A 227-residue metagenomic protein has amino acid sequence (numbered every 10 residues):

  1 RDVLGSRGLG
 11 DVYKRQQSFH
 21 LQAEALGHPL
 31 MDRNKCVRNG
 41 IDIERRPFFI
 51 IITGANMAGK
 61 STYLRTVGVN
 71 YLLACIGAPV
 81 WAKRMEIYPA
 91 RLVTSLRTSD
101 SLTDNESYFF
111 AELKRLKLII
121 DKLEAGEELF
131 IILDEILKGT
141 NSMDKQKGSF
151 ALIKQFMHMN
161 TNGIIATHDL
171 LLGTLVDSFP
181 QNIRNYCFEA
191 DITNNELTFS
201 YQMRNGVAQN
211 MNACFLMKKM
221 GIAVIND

Functional and structural regions predicted by a protein language model:
D2-Y13: Single conserved hydrophobic/aromatic residue that forms the stacking wall/gate of nucleotide- or nucleobase-binding
K14-D227: ATPase nucleotide-binding head domains, primarily ABC-like/P-loop NTPase cores
